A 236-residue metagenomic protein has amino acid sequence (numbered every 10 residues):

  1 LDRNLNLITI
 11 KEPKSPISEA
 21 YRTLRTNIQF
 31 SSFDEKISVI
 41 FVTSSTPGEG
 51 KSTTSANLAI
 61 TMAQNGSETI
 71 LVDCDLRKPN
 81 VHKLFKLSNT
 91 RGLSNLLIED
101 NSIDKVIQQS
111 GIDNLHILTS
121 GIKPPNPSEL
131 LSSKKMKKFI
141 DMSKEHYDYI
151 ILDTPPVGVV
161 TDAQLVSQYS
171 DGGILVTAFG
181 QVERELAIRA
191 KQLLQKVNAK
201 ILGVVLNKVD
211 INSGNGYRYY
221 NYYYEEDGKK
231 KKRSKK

Functional and structural regions predicted by a protein language model:
L1-L7, I188-K236: Hydrophobic micro-sites
D2-R22, T26-N27, F33-K36, S44-E49 (+2 more regions): P-loop/Walker-type NTP enzyme "switch/lid" segment
F41-T43, T119-S120, L175-A178, V205-N207: Conserved beta-strand segments of the P-loop GTPase G domain that flank and frequently precede/overlap
T54, L58: Hydrophobic positions on the alpha1 helix immediately C-terminal to the Walker A/P-loop
T61-I70: Helical hairpin unit composed of two closely spaced alpha helices linked by a short loop
M142-E145, T161-G180: Inter-motif core of Ras-like GTPase G domains
I151-T154, L206: Hydrophobic residues in beta-strands of the RecA-like P-loop NTPase core, especially within AAA+ ATPase
